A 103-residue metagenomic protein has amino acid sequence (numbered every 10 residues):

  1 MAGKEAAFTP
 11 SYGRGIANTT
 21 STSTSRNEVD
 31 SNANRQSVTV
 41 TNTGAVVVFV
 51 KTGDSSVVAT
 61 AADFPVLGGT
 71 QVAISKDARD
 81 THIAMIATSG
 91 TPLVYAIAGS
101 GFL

Functional and structural regions predicted by a protein language model:
M1-T19, A98-L103: Short, intrinsically disordered N-terminal pre-domain segments
R14-A33: Surface-exposed ligand/attachment interfaces on beta-rich extracellular proteins
V29-D30, V66-D80: Beta-sandwich interaction modules
A33-T43: Forkhead-associated
Q36-V38, S75-P92: Noncatalytic modules at the cell exterior or secretory-pathway interfaces, chiefly beta-strand-rich lectin/adhesion
T41-A62, Y95-I97: Short, surface-exposed beta-strand/strand-loop-strand elements in extracellular ectodomains
D54-S56, S89, S100-F102: Solvent-exposed strand-loop boundary residues in beta-sheet-rich modules
G69, T91-G99: Short A/G/S/P-biased low-complexity tracts
